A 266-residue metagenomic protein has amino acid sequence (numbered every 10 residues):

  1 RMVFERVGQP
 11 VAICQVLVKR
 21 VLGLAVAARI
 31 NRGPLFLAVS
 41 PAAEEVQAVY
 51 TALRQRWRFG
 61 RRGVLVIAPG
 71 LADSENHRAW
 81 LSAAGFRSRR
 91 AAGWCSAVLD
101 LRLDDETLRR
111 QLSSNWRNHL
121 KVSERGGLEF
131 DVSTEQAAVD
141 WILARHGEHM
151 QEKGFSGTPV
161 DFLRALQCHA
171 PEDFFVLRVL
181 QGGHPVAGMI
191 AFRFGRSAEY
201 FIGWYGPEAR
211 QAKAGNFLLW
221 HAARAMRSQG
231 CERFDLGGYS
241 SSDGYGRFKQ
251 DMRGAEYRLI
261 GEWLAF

Functional and structural regions predicted by a protein language model:
R1-L24, P69-Q211: A conserved beta-strand-loop-helix scaffold within acyl/acetyltransferase catalytic domains
A28-I30, F234: Hydrophobic faces of well-ordered beta-strands that scaffold small-molecule active sites in alpha/beta enzyme cores
N31-R32, F201: A secondary-structure boundary/capping signal
P34-W80: A gly/proline- and charged-residue-enriched helix-loop-helix capping module
A48-Q55, D161-F266: Aromatic (often tryptophan-rich) hydrophobic motifs at membrane interfaces
F59-G60, R125, S228: Short, well-ordered coil/turn elements that cap or connect secondary structure elements
V64-I67, D131, R233-L236: Short catalytic-loop micro-motif centered on adjacent basic/acidic residues
